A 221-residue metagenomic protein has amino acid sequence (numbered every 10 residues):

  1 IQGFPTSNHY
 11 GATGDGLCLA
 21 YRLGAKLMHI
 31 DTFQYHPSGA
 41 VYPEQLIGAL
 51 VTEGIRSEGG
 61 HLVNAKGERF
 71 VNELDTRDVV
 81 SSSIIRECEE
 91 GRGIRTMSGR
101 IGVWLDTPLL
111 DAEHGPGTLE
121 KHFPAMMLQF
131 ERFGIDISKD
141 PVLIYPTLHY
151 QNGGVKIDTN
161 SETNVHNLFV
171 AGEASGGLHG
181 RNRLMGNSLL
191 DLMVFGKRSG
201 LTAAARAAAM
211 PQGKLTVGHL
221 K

Functional and structural regions predicted by a protein language model:
I1, N160-L184: Short FAD-binding loop at a beta-strand-to-alpha-helix junction that anchors the flavin cofactor in diverse
Q2-L23, G177-A203: A conserved FAD-binding loop/helix module that cradles the flavin
L19, A25-D136, S188, T202-A208: An anion/pyrophosphate-binding glycine-rich loop and adjacent beta-alpha core in soluble alpha-beta enzymes
G39-E44, Y150-Q151, N182: Short secondary-structure transition/capping segments
G54, Q129-H166: FAD/FMN-dependent oxidoreductases across multiple families
I101-L110, A174-G180, H219-K221: Short acidic (Asp/Glu) and glycine-rich catalytic loops that position anionic groups and cofactors
R206-K221: Long, amphipathic alpha-helical stalk/connector segments used for oligomerization, subunit docking, or mechanical
